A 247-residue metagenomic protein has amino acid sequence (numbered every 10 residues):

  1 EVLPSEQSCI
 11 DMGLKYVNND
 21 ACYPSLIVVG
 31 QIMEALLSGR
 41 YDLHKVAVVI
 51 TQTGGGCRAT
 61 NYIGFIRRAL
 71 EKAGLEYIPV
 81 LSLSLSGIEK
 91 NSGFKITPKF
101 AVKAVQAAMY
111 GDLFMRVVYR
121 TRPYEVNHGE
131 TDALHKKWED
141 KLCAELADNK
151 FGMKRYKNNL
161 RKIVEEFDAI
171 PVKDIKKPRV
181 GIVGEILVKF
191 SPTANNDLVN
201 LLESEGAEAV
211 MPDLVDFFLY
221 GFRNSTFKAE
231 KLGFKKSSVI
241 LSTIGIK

Functional and structural regions predicted by a protein language model:
E1-K247: An N-terminal assembly and electron-transfer interface module characteristic of large anaerobic redox and radical
